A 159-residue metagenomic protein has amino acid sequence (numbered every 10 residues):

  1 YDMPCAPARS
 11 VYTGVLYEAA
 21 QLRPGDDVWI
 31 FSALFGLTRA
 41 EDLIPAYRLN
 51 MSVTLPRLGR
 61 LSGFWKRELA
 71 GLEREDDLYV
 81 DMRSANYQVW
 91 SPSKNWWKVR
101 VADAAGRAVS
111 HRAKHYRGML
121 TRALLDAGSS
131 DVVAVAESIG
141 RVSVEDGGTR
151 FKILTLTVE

Functional and structural regions predicted by a protein language model:
Y1-L22: Active-site helix-to-loop segments that bind/position phosphate- or nucleotide-bearing substrates and donors across
P7, A20-E159: Internal, well-folded beta-alpha domain core
